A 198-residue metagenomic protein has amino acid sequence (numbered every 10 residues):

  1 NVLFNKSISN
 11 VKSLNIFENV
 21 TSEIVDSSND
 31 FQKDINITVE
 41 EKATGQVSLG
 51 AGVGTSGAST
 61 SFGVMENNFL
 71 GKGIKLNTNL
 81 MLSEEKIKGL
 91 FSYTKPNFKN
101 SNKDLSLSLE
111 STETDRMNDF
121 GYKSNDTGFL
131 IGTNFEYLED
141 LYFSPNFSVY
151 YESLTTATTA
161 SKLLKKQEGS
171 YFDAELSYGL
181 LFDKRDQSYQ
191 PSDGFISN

Functional and structural regions predicted by a protein language model:
V2-N198: Gram-negative/organellar outer-membrane beta-barrel architecture
